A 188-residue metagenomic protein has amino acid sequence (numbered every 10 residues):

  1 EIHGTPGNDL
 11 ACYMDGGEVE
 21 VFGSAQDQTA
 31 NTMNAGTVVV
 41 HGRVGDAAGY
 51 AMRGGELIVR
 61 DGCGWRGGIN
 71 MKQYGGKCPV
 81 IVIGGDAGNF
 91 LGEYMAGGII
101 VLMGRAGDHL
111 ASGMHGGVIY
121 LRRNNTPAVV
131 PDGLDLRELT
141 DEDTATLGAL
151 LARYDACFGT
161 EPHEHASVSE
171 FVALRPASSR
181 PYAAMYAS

Functional and structural regions predicted by a protein language model:
E1-S188: Long, distal/terminal scaffolding or interaction modules with repetitive or compositionally biased sequence
